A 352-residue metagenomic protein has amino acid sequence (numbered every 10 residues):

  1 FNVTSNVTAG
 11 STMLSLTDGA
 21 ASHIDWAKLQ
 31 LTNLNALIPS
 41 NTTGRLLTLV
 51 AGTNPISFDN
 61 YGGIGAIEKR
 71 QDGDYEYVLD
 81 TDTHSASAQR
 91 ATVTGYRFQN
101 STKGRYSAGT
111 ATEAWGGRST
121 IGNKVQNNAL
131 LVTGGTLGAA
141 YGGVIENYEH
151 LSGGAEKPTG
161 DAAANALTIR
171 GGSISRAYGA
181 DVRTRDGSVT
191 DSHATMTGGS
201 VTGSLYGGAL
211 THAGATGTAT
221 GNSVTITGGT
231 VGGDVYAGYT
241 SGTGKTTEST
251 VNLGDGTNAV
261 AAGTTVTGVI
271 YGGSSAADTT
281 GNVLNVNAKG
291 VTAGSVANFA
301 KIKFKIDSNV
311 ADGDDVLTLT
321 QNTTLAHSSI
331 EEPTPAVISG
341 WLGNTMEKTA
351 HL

Functional and structural regions predicted by a protein language model:
F1-G44, G242-T250, D255, G263-H351: Extracellular beta-strand/loop-rich repeat segments of large surface/secreted proteins
N2-T4, T32, W115-G117, T133 (+14 more regions): Feature marks extracellular polysaccharide-active and adherence modules
G19-W26, N100-Y106, K124-V132, L137 (+10 more regions): All-beta strand scaffolds that present successive hydrophobic residues in beta-strands
L37-P39, G116-N123, G142-A162, G179-V189 (+6 more regions): Tandem-repeat/low-complexity and Cys-motif detector
I38, V93, E113-G116, L131 (+12 more regions): Short stretches within intrinsically disordered, low-complexity N-terminal or propeptide regions
A51-G63: Polybasic, proline/glycine-rich intrinsically disordered low-complexity segments
Y61-R97: Low-complexity acidic/polar repeat-biased segments
T83-A140, S152-G154, L167, I174: N-terminal segments that cap or nucleate solenoid repeat domains
